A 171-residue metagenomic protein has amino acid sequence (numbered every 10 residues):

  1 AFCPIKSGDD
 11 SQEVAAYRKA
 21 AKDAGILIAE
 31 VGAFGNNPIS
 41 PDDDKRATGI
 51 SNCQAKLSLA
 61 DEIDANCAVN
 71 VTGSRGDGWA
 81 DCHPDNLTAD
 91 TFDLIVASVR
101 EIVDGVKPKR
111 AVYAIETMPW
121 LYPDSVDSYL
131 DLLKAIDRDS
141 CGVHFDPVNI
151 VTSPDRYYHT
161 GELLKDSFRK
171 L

Functional and structural regions predicted by a protein language model:
A1, A29-V31, A68, Y113: Hydrophobic residues within beta-strands of alpha/beta enzymes
A1-P4, A33-N36, G73-S74, E116-W120 (+1 more regions): Active-site beta-loop-alpha junctions enriched in small/polar residues
I5-D9, S40-K45, D81-H83, P154-H159: Short, solvent-exposed loop/turn segments at secondary-structure boundaries
G8-G25, G32: Aromatic-lined substrate-binding rim segments of carbohydrate-active enzymes
D10-A15, D43, Q54, P123-V126 (+1 more regions): Structural motif corresponding to alpha-helix initiation and N-cap regions
A20-D23, P38-V143: Active-site acidic/histidine proton-transfer and metal-coordination neighborhood in alpha/beta enzyme cores
D137, P154-L171: Glycoside hydrolase catalytic-domain groove-lining segments
